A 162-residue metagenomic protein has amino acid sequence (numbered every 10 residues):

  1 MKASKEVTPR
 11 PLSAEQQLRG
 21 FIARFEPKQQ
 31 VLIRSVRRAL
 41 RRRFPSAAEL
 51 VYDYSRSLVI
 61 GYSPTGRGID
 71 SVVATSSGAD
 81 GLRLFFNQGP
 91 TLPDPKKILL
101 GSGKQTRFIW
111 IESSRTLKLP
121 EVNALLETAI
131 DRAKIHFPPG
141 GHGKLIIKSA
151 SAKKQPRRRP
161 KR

Functional and structural regions predicted by a protein language model:
M1-R162: Charge-dense, helix-prone N-terminal extensions
